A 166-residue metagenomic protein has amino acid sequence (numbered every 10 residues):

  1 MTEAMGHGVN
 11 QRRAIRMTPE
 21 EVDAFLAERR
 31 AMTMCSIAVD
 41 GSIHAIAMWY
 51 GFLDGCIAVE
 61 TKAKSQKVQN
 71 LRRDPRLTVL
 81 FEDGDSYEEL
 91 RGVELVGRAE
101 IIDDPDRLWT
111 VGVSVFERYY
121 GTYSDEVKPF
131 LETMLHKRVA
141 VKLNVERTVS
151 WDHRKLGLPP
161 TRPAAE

Functional and structural regions predicted by a protein language model:
M1-M17, Y87-E166: Charged, gly/pro-rich active-site loop segments
T18-E21, H44-I46, K64-Q66, V127-P129: A generic local structural motif
V22, K64-K67, R107-G112: Amphipathic alpha-helical interface surfaces
F25-E28: Short proline/glycine- and basic residue-enriched helix-capping loop/turn segments at helix->loop/beta transitions
R30-A63, Q69-L71, T78-E82, R91-E94: Short beta-strand segments
R76-L77, P160: Glycine-rich, phosphate-binding/catalytic loops in enzymes
